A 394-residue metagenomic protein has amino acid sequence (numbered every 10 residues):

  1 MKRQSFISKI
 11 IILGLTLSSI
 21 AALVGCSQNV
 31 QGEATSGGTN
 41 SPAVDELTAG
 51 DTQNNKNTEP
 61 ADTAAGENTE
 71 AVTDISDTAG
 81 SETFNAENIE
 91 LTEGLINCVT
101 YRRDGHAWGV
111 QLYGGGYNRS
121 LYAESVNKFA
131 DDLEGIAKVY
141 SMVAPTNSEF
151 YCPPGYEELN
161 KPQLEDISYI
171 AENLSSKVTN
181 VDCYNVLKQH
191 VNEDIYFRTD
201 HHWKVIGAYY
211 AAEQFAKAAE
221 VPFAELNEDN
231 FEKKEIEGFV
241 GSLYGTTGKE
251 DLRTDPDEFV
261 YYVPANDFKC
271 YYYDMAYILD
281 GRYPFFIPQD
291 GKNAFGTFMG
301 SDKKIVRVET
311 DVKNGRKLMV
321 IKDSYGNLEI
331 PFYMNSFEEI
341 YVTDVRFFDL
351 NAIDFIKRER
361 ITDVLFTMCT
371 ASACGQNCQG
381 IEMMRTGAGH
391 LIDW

Functional and structural regions predicted by a protein language model:
K2-G14: Bacterial N-terminal signal peptides that target proteins for export
L13, C26-W394: Extracellular glycan-modifying ectodomains
A21-G25: C-terminal motif of bacterial Sec signal peptides marking the signal peptidase cleavage site
